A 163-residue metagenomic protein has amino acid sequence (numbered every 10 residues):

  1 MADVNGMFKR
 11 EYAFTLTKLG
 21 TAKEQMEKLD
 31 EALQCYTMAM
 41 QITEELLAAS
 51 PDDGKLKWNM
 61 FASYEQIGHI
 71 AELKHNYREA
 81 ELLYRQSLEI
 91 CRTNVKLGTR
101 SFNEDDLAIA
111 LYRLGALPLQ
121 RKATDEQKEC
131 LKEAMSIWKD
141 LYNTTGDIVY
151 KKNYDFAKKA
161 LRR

Functional and structural regions predicted by a protein language model:
V4-M7, A48, D52-K55, V95 (+3 more regions): Structural signature of alpha-solenoid helical repeat scaffolds
M7, E11-F14, K55-A62, F102 (+3 more regions): Residue register of alpha-helical TPR repeats
E133-S136, D140-R163: Terminal, low-structured helical/coil segments at or just beyond the last alpha-helical repeat
